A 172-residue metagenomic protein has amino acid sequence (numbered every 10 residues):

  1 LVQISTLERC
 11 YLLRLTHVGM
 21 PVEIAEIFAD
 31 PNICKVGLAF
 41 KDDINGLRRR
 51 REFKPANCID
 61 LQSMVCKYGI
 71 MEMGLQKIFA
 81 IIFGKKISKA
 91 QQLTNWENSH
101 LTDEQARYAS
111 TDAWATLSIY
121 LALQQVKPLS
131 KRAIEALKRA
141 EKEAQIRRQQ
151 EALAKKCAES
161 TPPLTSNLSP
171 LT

Functional and structural regions predicted by a protein language model:
L1-A122: Conserved DEDDh/DEDDy metal-dependent 3′-5′ exonuclease domain
A115-T172: Acidic two-metal-ion nuclease catalytic site recognized across multiple nuclease folds, prominently DnaQ/RNase D-T
